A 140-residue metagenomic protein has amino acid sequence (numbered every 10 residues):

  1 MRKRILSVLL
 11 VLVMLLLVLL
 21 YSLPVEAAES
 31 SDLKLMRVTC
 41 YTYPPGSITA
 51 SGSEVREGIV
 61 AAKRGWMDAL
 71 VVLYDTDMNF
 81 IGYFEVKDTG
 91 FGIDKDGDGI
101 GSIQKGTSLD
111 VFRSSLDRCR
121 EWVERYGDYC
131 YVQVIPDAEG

Functional and structural regions predicted by a protein language model:
M1-R4: Positively charged n-region of N-terminal signal peptides that target proteins for export
L10-L20: Bacterial N-terminal signal peptides
L19-S31: Sec-dependent signal peptide cleavage junction
A28-G140: Solvent-exposed, well-ordered loop and adjacent helix/strand elements within mature globular domains that form
